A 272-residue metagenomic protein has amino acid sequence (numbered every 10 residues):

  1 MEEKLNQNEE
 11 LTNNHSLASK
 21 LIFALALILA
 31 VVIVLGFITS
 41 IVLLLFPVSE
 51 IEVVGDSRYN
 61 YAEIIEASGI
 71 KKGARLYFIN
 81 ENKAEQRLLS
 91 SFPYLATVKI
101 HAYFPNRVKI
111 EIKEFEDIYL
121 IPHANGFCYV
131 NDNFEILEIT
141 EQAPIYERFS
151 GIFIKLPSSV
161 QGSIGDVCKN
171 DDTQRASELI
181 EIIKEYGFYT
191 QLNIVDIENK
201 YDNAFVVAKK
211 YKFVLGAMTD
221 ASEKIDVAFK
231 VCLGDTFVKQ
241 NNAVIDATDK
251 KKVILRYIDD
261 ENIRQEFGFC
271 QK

Functional and structural regions predicted by a protein language model:
M1-L45, K71, Q86, Y146-G151 (+2 more regions): N-terminal positively charged amphipathic segments used for targeting/anchoring
T12-L27, Y61, A102-V108, I112-K113 (+1 more regions): Short, charge-rich amphipathic segments
V32-T39, A62, A84-Q86, Y94-V98 (+7 more regions): Residue-level detector of functional hotspots within protein domains
V42-A143: Terminal hydrophobic membrane-targeting helix
V48-I51, T97, T190-I194, K212: Short active-site oxyanion
V54-P93, I145, F149-A176, E185 (+2 more regions): Periplasmic/extracytosolic POTRA-like scaffold domains at the N-termini of outer-membrane and outer-envelope
D56-R58, Y103-P105, K113-D117, D132-E135 (+7 more regions): Solvent-exposed coil/turn segments that connect beta secondary-structure elements in extracytoplasmic/periplasmic
E111-I197: Extracytoplasmic segments of membrane-associated envelope/inner-membrane machinery
